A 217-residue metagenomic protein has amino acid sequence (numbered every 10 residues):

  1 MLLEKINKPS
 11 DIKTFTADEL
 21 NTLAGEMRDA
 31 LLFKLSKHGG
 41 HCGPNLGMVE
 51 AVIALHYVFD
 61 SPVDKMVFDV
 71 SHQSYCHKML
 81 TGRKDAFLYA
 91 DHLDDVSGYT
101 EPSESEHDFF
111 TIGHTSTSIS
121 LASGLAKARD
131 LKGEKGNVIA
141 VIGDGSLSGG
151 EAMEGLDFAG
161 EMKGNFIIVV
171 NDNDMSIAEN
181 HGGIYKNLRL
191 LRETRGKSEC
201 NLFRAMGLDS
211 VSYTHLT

Functional and structural regions predicted by a protein language model:
M1-S71, Y75: N-terminal amphipathic, basic-rich helices that act as targeting or association modules
E4-K8, A30, K34, G98-D108 (+1 more regions): Gly-rich Lys/Arg/Thr-decorated short loops/hinges at beta-loop-alpha junctions or inter-strand turns that position
H41-M162: Cofactor-binding active-site loop characterized by glycine-rich and histidine/acidic residues
D94-S97, I184-K197: Flexible glycine-/small-residue-enriched beta->alpha junction loops that bind anionic phosphate/pyrophosphate groups
E154, K197-C200: Short, glycine/polar-rich helix-capping loops at beta-to-alpha or helix-loop-helix junctions that flank or form
G160-Y185, L191-R192: Mobile "lid/hinge" segments at catalytic clefts and subdomain interfaces of large enzymes
V211: Acidic, mature catalytic/reactive cores of soluble proteins
T214-T217: Conserved small/polar residues in nucleotide/adenosyl-binding loops
